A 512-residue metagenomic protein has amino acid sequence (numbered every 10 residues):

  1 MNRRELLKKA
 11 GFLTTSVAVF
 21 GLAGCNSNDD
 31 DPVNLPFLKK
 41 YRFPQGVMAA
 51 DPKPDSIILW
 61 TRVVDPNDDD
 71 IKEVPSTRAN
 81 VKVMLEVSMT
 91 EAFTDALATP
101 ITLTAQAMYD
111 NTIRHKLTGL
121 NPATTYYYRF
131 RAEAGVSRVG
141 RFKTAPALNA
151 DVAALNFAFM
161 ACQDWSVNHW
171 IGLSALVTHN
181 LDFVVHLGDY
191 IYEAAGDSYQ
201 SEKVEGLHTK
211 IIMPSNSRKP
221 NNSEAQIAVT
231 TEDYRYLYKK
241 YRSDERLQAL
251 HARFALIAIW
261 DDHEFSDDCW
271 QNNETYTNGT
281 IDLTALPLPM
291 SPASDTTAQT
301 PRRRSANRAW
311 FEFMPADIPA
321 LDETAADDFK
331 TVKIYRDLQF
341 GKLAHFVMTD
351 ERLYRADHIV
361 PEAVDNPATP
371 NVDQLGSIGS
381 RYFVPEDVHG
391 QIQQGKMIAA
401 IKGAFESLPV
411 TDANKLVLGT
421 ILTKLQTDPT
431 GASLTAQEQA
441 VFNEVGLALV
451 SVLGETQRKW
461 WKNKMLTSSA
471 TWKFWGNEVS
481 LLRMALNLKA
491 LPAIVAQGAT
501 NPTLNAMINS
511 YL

Functional and structural regions predicted by a protein language model:
R3, A10, A18-V19, D29-L512: Metal-dependent phosphoester/phosphodiester hydrolase catalytic core
A23-G24: C-terminal motif of bacterial Sec signal peptides marking the signal peptidase cleavage site
